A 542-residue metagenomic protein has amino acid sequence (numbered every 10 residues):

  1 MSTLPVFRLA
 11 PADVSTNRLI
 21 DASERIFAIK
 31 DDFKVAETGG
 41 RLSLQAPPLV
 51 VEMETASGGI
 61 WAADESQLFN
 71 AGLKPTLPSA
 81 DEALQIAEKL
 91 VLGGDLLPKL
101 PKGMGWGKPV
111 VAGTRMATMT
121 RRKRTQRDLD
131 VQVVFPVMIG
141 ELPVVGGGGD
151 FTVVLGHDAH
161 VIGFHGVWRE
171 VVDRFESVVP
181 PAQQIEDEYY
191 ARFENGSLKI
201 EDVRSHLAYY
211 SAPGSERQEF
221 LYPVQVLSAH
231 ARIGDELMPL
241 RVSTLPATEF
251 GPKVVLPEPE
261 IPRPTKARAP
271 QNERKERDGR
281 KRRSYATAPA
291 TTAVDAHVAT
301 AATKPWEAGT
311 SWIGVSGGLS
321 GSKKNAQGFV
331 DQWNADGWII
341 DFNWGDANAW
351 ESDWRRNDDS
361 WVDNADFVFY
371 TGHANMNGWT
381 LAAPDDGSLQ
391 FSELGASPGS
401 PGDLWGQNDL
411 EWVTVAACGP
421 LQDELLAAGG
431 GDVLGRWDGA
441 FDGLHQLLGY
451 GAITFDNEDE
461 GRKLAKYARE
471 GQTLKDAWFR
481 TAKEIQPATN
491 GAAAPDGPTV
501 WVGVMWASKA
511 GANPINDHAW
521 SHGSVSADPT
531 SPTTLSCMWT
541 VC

Functional and structural regions predicted by a protein language model:
M1-Q132, I139-L142, G148, V167-F175 (+1 more regions): Preferential activation on post-signal-peptide N-terminal prodomains/segments of secreted or lumenal proteins
V50-A71, V144-V167, I233-A286: A short, surface-exposed beta-strand/turn
M119-G156, E201-Q218, V224: Aromatic/basic-lined ligand-recognition segments that form π-stacking hydrophobic pockets flanked by Lys/Arg to engage
I139-N195: Short helix-loop boundary/capping segments
R192-T244, F250-V254: Accessory, solvent-exposed terminal regions and/or long lumenal/extracellular loops of proteins
S284-P384, V415: A domain-level signal for caspase-like cysteine endopeptidase catalytic cores and their zymogen-processing architecture
A374-Q407, W412, G419: A short, glycine/acidic-enriched catalytic loop
P420-C542: Active-site-proximal C-terminal subdomain of hydrolase catalytic domains
